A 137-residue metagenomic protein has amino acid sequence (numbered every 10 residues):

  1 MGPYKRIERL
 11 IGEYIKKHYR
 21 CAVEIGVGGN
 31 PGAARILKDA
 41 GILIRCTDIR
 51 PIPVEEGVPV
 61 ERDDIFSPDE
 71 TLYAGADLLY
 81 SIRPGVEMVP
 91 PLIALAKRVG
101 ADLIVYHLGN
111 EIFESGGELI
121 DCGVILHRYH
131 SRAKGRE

Functional and structural regions predicted by a protein language model:
M1-Y19: S-adenosyl-L-methionine
Y19-G29: Conserved class I S-adenosyl-L-methionine
G29-I42: Conserved SAM-binding loop of SAM-dependent methyltransferases across substrates and taxa, primarily the Class I
L43-D48: Conserved SAM-binding motif I beta-strand of class I
E56-P68: Conserved SAM-binding strand-loop segment of SAM-dependent methyltransferases
E70-L78: A short acidic, Gly/Pro-enriched loop at the edge of an enzyme's catalytic core that lines a small-molecule cofactor
V86-E137: C-terminal substrate-binding/active-site "lid" region of AdoMet-derived donor-dependent transferases
